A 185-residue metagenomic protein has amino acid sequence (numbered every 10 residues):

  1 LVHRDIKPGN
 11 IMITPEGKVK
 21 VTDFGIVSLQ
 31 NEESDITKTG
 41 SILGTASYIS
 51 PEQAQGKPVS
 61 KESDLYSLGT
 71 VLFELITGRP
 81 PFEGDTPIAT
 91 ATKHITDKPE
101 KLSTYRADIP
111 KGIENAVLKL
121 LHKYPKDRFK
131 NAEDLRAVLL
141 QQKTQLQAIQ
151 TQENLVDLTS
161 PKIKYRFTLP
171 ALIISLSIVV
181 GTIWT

Functional and structural regions predicted by a protein language model:
V2: Conserved catalytic-core element of eukaryotic-like protein kinases
D5: Conserved catalytic-loop position in the HRD/HxD motif
P15-P58: Activation segment of protein kinases
T45-L146: C-terminal lobe helix-coil module of Hanks-type protein kinase domains
Q145-N154: Juxtamembrane amphipathic/hinge helix adjacent to a transmembrane helix
E153-T185: C-terminal or otherwise distal, non-catalytic regulatory regions appended to signaling enzyme catalytic cores
